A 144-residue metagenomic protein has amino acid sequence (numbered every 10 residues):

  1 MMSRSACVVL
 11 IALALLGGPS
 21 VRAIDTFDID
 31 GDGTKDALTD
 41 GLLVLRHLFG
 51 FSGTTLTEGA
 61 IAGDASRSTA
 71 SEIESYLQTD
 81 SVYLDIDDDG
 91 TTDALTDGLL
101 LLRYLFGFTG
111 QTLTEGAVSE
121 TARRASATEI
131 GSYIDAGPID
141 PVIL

Functional and structural regions predicted by a protein language model:
M1-A23: Sec-dependent, cleavable N-terminal signal peptides
L16-L144: Cellulosome-associated attachment modules in secreted, modular CAZymes
